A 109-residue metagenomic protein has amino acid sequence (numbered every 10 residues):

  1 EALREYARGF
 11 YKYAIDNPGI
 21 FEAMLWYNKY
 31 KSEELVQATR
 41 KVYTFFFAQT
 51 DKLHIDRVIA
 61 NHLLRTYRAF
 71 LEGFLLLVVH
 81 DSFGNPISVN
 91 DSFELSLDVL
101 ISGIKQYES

Functional and structural regions predicted by a protein language model:
E1, G19, L53-V58, Q106-S109: Surface-exposed helix-capping loop/turn segments at secondary-structure junctions
E1, S32, S82-I87: Short, surface-exposed loop/turn segments at secondary-structure junctions
A2-Y6, L63, Y67, V89: Short, conserved alpha-helical segments within structured domains
L3-L25, E34-T39, L71: Helical hydrophobic small-molecule/effector-binding pocket
F10, F21, F45-F47, F70 (+3 more regions): Phenylalanine-focused residue identity feature
Y13, K29-R57, N61-R65, D91-E94 (+1 more regions): Amphipathic alpha-helical packing segments from all-alpha helical-bundle domains
A23-W26, A69-P86, S102-E108: Amphipathic C-terminal alpha-helical segment
